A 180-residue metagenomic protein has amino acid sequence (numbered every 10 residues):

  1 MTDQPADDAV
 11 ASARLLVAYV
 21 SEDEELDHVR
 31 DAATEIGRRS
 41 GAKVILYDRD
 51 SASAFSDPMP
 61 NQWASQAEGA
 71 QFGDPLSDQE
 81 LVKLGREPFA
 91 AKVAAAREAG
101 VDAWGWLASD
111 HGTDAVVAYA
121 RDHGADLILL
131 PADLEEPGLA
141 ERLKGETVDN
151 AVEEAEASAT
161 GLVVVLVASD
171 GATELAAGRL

Functional and structural regions predicted by a protein language model:
M1-V10, A94-I128, G171-E174, L180: Structural beta-alpha unit
D7-G73, V165: Small/aliphatic-rich secondary-structure junction motif
E22-E25, S109-T113, L134-E135: Short beta->alpha connector loops
H28, S56-M59, V117-A118, A140-E141 (+1 more regions): Short, well-ordered secondary-structure micro-motifs
V29-A32, P88, A115: Well-ordered alpha-helical segments embedded in enzymatic catalytic cores
N61-S65, D122-G124, E146-T147: Short, hinge-like loop/turn segments at secondary-structure boundaries
E68-E87: A short acidic, glycine-rich active-site loop that binds or catalyzes chemistry on phosphate/adenosine moieties
L127-A157, T173-A176: Glycine-rich, Arg-bearing micro-motifs that act as flexible, cationic patches
